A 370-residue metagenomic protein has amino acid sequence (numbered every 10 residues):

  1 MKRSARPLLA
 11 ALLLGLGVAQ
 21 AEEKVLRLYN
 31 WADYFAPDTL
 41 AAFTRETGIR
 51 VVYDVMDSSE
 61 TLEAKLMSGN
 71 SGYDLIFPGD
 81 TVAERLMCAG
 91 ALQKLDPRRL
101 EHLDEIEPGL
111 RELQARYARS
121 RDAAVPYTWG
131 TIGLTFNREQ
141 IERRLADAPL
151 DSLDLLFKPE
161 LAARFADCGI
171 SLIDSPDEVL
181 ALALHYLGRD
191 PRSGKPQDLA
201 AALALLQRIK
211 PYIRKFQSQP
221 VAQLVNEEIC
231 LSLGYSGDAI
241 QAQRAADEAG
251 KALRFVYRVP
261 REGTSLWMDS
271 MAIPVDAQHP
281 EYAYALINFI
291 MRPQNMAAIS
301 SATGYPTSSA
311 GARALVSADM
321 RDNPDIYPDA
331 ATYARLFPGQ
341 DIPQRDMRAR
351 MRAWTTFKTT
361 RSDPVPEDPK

Functional and structural regions predicted by a protein language model:
E22-L86: Early extracytoplasmic/lumenal segment of secretory-pathway proteins
Y73-P78, I213-R214, C230-Y235: Paired acidic/hydrophobic, glycine-rich loop segments that form the ligand-binding mouth/hinge of periplasmic-binding
V82-R85, L231-K251: A ligand-binding cleft/hinge motif common to bilobed small-molecule-binding domains
A83-R214, Q219-V221, V225: Extracytoplasmic ligand-binding site segments that recognize negatively charged/polar headgroups
T135-Q140, H185-Y186, W267-H279, A298: A bilobed periplasmic-binding-protein/Venus flytrap-type ligand-binding module shared by bacterial periplasmic
L199-Q207, K251-A272: Periplasmic-binding protein-like
P274-R335: Mature extracytoplasmic/periplasmic domains
A330-K370: Conserved C-terminal helix/tail region of periplasmic/extracytoplasmic solute-binding proteins
